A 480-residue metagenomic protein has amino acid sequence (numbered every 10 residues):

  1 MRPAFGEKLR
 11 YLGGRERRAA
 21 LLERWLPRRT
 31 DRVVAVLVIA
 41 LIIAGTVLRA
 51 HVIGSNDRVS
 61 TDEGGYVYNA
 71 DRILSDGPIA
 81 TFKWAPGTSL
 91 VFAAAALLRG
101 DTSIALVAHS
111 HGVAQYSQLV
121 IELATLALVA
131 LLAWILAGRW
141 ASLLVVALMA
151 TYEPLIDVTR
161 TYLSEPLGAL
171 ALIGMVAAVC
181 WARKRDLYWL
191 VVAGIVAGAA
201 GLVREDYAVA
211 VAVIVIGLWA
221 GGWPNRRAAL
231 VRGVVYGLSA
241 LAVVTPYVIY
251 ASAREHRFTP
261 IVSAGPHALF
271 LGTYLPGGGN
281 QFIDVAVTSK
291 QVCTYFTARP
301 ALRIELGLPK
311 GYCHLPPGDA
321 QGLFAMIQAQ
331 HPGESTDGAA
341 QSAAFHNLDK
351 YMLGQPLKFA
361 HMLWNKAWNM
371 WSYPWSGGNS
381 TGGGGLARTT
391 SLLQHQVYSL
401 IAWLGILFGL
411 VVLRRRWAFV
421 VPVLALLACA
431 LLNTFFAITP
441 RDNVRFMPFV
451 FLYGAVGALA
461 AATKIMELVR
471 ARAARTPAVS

Functional and structural regions predicted by a protein language model:
M1-L48, W134, V231-S239, K464-S480: Start-transfer (signal-anchor) and selected internal transmembrane alpha helices of multi-pass inner/ER membrane
D31, H111-Y116, V120, G333-E334 (+2 more regions): Membrane-interface anchor segments at the N-terminal boundary of transmembrane helices in multi-pass membrane enzymes
A35, A108, V129-T151, A169-L170 (+2 more regions): Transmembrane-helix signature of polytopic, membrane-embedded enzymes that assemble or transfer cell-envelope glycans
S55-V67, P78-A95, A105, H109-G112 (+6 more regions): Extracytoplasmic catalytic/substrate-binding loops of multi-pass membrane glycan-assembly enzymes
T61, A114-I121, L144-G174, V179 (+3 more regions): Multi-pass, polyprenyl lipid-linked donor-dependent membrane glycosyltransferases
P86-L90, G100-A127, V158, Y162 (+1 more regions): Loop-to-helix entry region of an early transmembrane alpha helix in multi-pass inner-membrane enzymes
V113-A137, G174, L404-F408: Transmembrane-helix motifs of polytopic, lipid-linked glycan transferases
P260-N369: Membrane-proximal stem/loop segments at transmembrane-domain junctions that anchor or position
